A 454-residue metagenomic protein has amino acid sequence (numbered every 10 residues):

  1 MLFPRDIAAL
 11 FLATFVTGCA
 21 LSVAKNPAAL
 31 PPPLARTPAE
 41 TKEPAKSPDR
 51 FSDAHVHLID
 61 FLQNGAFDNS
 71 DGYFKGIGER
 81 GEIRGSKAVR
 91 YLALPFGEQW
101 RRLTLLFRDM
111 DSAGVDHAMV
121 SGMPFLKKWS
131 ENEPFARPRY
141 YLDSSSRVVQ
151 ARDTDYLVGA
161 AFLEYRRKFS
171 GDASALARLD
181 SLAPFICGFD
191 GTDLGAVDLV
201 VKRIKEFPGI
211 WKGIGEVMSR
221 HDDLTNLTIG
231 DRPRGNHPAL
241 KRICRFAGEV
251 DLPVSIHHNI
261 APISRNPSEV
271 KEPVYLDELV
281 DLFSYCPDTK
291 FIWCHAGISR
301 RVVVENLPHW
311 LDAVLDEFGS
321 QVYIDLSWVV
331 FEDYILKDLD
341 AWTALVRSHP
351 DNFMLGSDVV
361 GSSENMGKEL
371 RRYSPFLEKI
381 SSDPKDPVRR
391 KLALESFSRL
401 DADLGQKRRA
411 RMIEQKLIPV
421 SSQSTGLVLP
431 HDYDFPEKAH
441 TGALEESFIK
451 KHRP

Functional and structural regions predicted by a protein language model:
M1-P4: N-terminal secretory signal peptides that target proteins for export/translocation
A8-G18: Bacterial N-terminal signal peptides
A20-V23, P27-A54, L58, L62-F74 (+3 more regions): Mid-to-C-terminal alpha-helical segments outside catalytic/metal-binding sites
T37-D49, T104-S112, G195-I210, D231 (+4 more regions): Short amphipathic alpha-helices and their capping/turn segments at secondary-structure boundaries
S52-V56, A118-V120, L182-I186, G213-E216 (+4 more regions): Hydrophobic faces of well-ordered beta-strands that scaffold small-molecule active sites in alpha/beta enzyme cores
L94-R101, F125-S130, A151-L157, F189-V197 (+6 more regions): Acidic-and-aromatic substrate-binding clefts and catalytic sites of carbohydrate-active enzymes
L126-P262, W328: Active-site gating/metal-coordination segments in enzymes
S174, H221, N226-L355: Catalytic pocket-lining loop regions of alpha/beta-barrel enzymes, especially the amidohydrolase/enolase/GH5 lineages
